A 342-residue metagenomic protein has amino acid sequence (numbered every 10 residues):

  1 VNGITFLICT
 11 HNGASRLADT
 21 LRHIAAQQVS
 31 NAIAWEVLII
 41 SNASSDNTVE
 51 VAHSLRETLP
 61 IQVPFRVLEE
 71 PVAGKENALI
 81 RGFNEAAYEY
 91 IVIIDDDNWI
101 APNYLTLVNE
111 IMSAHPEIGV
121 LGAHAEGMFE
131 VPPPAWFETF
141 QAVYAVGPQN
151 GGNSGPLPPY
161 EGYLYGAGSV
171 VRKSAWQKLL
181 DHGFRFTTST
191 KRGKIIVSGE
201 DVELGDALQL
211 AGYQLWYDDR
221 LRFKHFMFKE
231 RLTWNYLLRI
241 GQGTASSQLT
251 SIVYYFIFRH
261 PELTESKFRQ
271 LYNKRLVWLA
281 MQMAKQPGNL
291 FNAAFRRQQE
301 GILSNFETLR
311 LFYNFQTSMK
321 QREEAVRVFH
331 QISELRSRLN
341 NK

Functional and structural regions predicted by a protein language model:
G13-Q27: Short, well-formed alpha-helical segments that are part of the catalytic scaffolds of diverse glycosyltransferases
H23, S41-E50, N98: A conserved acidic beta->alpha catalytic loop
E70-A86: Glycine-rich, basic loop-to-helix element that forms the pyrophosphate-binding segment of sugar-nucleotide handling
I91: Short aromatic/hydrophobic "clamp" motif used to bind/position activated sugar donors
N103-F137: Conserved donor NDP-sugar-binding/catalytic core segment of glycosyltransferases
F140-E161: Short, flexible, basic/aromatic active-site loop/helix in glycosyltransferases
T188-L204: Acidic donor-binding loop at a coil-to-helix junction in glycosyltransferase catalytic cores that engages
H260-K342: Non-catalytic, C-terminal membrane-associated alpha-helical segments of glycosyltransferases
